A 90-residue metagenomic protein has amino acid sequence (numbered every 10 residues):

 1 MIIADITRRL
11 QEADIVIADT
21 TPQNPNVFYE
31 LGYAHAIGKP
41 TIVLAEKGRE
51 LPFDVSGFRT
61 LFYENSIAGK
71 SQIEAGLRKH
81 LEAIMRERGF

Functional and structural regions predicted by a protein language model:
M1-I15, T20-F90: Conserved catalytic or regulatory cores that recognize and/or transform ribose-phosphate-containing ligands
